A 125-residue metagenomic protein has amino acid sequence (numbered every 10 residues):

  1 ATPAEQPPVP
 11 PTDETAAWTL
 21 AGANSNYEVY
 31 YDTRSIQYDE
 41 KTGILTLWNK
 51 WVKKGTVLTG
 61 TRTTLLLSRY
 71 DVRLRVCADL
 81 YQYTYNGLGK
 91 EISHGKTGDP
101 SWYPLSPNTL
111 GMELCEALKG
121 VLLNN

Functional and structural regions predicted by a protein language model:
T2-L65, Y70-N125: N-terminal secretory-pathway/extracellular module detecting exported/lumenal segments and adjacent signal-anchor/first
